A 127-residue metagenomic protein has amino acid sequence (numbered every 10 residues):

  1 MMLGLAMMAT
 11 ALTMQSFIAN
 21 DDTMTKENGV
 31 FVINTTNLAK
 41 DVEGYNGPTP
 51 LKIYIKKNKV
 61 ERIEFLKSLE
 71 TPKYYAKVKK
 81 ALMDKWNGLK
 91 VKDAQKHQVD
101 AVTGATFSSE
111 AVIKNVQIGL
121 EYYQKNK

Functional and structural regions predicted by a protein language model:
L3-G4, T13-K127: Flexible, solvent-exposed loop/hinge segments and secondary-structure transition points
